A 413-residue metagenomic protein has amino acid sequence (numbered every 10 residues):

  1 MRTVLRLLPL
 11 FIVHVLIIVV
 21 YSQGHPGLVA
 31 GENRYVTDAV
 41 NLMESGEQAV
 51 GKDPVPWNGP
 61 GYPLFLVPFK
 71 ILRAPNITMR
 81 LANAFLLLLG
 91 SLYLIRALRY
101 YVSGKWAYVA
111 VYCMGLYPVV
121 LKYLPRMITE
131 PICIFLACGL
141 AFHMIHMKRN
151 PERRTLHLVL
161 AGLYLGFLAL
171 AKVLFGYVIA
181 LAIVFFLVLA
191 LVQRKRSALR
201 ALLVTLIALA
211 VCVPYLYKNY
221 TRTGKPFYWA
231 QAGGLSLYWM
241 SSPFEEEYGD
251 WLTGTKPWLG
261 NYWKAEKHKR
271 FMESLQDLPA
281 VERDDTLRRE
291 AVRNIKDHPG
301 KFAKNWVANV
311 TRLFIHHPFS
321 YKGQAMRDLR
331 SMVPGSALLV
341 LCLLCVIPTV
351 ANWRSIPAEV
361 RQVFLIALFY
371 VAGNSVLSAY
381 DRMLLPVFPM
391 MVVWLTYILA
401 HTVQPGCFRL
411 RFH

Functional and structural regions predicted by a protein language model:
G24-D38, Q48, D53-F65, A74-I77 (+3 more regions): Extracytoplasmic catalytic/substrate-binding loops of multi-pass membrane glycan-assembly enzymes
A30, W57, T78-L86, V109-M144 (+2 more regions): Multi-pass, polyprenyl lipid-linked donor-dependent membrane glycosyltransferases
P56, P60-V67, L72-L92, Y123 (+2 more regions): Loop-to-helix entry region of an early transmembrane alpha helix in multi-pass inner-membrane enzymes
P75-T78, N83, T286-L287, R293-F364: Membrane-interface anchor segments at the N-terminal boundary of transmembrane helices in multi-pass membrane enzymes
L81-V102, L116, G139, L341-L344: Transmembrane-helix motifs of polytopic, lipid-linked glycan transferases
L94-L116, I134-F135, R153-L156, A358-R361: Transmembrane-helix signature of polytopic, membrane-embedded enzymes that assemble or transfer cell-envelope glycans
V102-G104, L140-L160, L168, L189-V192 (+1 more regions): Membrane-interface transmembrane helices that cradle and orient dolichyl/undecaprenyl
Y228-A308: Membrane-proximal stem/loop segments at transmembrane-domain junctions that anchor or position
